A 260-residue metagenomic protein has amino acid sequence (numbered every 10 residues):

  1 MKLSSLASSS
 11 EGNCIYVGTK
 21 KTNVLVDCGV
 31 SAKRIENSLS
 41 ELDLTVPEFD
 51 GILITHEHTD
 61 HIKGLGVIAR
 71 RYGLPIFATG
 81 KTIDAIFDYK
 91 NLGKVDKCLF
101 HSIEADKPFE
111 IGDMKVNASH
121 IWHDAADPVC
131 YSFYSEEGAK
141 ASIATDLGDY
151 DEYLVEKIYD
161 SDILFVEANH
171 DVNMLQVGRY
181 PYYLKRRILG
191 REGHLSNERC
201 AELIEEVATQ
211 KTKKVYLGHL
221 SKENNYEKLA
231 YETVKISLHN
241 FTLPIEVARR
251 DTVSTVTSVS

Functional and structural regions predicted by a protein language model:
M1-L42, D127-D146, I163: Conserved beta-strand hairpin/beta-sheet module of binuclear metal-dependent hydrolase folds, prominently
S4-C14, E57-K63, A118: Structured catalytic core of nucleotide-sugar glycosyltransferases
V26-G29, D50-E57, F77-G80, S142-T145 (+3 more regions): Active-site neighborhood of phospho(di)ester-bond hydrolases with catalytic His/Asp-centered motifs
K33-T79: Active-site metal-binding motif and surrounding structural segment of the metallo-beta-lactamase
T59-I62, D84-A85, A125-A126, Y150-E152 (+2 more regions): Active-site environment of divalent metal-dependent phosphoester hydrolases
K63-Y72, F87-K90, N225-E232: Metal-dependent catalytic neighborhoods of phosphoester/phosphodiester hydrolases
G80-C130, Y134-G138: Metallo-beta-lactamase
E152-R249: Cap/insert and terminal regions of metallo-dependent hydrolase folds
